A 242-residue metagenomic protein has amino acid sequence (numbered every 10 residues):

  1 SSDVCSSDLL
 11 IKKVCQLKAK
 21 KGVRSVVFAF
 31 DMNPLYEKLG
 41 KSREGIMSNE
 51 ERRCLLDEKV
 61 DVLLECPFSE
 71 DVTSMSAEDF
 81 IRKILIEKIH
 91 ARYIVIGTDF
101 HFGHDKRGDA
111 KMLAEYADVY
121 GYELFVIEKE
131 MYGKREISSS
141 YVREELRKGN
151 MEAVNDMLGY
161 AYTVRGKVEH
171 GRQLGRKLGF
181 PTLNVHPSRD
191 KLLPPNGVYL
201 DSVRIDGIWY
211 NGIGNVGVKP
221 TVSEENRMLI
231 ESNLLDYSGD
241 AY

Functional and structural regions predicted by a protein language model:
S1-S6: Short, small-residue-biased leader/transition segments that mark boundaries at the very start of proteins
S7, T73-S74, D105-K106, R135 (+3 more regions): Alpha-helix N-cap/helix-start motif
S7-K12, L229: Short amphipathic alpha-helical segment that frequently serves as the phosphate-/nucleotide-binding helix
I11-I89: Core alpha/beta nucleotide-donor-binding catalytic domains of modification enzymes
K21-V23, Y122, Y160, D201: Short glycine/serine/threonine/alanine-rich loop segments
R24-V26, Y93, F125, N233: A structural signal for isolated positions on well-ordered beta-strands in alpha/beta enzyme cores
S74-P181: Classical nucleotidyltransferase
G171-Y242: Phosphate/ribose-recognition catalytic cores of enzymes acting on nucleotide-derived substrates
